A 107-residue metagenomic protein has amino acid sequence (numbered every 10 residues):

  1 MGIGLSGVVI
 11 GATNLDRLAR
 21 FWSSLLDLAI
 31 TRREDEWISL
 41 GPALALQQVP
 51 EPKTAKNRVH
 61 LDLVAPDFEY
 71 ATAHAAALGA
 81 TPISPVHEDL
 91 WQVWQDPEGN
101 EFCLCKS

Functional and structural regions predicted by a protein language model:
G2-G4, V9-L44, Y70-A73, A77 (+1 more regions): Core segments of cupin and vicinal oxygen chelate
S6, E36, V59, E88-L90: Residue-level marker for the onset of beta-strands and adjacent loop->beta junctions in well-ordered domains
L15, L61-E98: Vicinal oxygen chelate
L26-V59, P97, E101-S107: Conserved short beta-strand elements that form part of the metal-binding/catalytic scaffold of enzyme active sites
